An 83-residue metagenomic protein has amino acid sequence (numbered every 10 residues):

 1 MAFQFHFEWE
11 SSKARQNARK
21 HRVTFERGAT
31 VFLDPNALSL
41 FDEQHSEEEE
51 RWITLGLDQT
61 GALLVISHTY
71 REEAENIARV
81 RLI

Functional and structural regions predicted by a protein language model:
M1-I83: Ribonuclease/tRNase effector modules and their secretory precursors
